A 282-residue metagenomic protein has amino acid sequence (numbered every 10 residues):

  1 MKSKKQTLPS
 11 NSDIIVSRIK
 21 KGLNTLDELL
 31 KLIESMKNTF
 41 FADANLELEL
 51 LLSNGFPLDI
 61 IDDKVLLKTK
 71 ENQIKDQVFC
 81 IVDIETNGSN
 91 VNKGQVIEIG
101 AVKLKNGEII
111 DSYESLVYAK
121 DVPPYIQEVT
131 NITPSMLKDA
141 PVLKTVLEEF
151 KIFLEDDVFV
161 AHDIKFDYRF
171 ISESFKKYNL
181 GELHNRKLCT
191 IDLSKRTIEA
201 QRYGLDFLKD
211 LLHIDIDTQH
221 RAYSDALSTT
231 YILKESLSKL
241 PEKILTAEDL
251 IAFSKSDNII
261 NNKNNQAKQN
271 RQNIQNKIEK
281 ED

Functional and structural regions predicted by a protein language model:
M1-Q77: N-terminal accessory regions of nucleic-acid-interacting proteins
K2-S12, R18-N24, E28, N45 (+1 more regions): Acidic two-metal-ion nuclease catalytic site recognized across multiple nuclease folds, prominently DnaQ/RNase D-T
L32-I33, T197-Q201: A general structural motif
L66-T69, Q77-S172, K177, H184 (+3 more regions): Conserved non-catalytic scaffold segment of RNase H-like nuclease domains
V146, S194, S228-T229: Short Asp/Glu-rich motifs
V158-F166, F170-F175, Y203-K268: Acidic, Mg2+-coordinating catalytic module of metal-dependent nucleases/exonucleases that use a two-metal-ion mechanism
E182-S194: Conserved beta-strand -> loop -> alpha-helix junction used to position metal-binding or nucleic-acid-contacting
